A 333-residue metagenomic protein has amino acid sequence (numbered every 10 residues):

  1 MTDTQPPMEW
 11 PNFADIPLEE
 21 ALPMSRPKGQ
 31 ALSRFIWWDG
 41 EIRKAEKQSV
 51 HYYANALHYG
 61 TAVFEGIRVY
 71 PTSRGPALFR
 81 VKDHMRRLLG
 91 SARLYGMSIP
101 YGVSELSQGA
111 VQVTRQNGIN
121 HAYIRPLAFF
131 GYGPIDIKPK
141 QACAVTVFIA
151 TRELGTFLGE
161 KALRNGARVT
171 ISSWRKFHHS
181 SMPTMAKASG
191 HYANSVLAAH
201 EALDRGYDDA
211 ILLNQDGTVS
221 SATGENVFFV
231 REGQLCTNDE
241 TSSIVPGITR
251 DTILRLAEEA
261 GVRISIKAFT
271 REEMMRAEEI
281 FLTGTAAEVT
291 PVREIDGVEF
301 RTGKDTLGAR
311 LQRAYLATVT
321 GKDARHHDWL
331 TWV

Functional and structural regions predicted by a protein language model:
M1-Y101, Q108-Q112, I135-V333: Helix-start/capping segments and mature chain N-termini
S107-H121, R125-P134, R152: Short, acidic/charged, Gly/Pro-enriched secondary-structure junctions
